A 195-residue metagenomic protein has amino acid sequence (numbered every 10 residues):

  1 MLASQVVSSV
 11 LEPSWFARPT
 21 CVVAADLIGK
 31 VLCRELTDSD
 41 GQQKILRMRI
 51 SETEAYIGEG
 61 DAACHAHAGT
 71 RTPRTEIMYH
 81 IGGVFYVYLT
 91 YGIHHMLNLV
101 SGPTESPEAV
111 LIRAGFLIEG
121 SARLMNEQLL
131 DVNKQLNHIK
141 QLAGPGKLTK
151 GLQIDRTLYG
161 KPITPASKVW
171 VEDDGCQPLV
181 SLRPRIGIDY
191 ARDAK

Functional and structural regions predicted by a protein language model:
L2-K195: Conserved, well-structured core segments that form or line functional sites
